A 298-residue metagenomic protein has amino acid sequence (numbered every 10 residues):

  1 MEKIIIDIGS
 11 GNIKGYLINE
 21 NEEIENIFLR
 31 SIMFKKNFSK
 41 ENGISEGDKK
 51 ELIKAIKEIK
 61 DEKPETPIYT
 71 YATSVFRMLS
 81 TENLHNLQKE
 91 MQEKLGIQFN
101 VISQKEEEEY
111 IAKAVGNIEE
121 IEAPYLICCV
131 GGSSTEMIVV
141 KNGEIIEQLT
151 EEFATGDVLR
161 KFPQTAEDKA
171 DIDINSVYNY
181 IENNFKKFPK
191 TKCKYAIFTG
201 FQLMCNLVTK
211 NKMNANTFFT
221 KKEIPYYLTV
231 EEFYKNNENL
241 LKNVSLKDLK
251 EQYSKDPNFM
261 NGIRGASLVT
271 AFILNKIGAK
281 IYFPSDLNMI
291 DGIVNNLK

Functional and structural regions predicted by a protein language model:
M1-I4: Extreme N-terminal starter segment of soluble prokaryotic enzymes
I6-N12, I127-S134, T199-Q202: A short acidic Gly-Thr/Ser loop motif
I13-Y16, E20-N21: N-terminal G-site helix/loop of the GST-like fold
L17, N37-K60, V75-T81, L87-P124 (+2 more regions): Helical "lid/coupling" subdomains associated with nucleotide-phosphate turnover
E22-N26, E144-E147: Beta-strand initiation motifs
I32-M33: Short, glycine-rich, amphipathic interfacial segments at transmembrane boundaries or analogous
P64-E65, T70: Non-catalytic, solvent-exposed interaction/assembly segments
